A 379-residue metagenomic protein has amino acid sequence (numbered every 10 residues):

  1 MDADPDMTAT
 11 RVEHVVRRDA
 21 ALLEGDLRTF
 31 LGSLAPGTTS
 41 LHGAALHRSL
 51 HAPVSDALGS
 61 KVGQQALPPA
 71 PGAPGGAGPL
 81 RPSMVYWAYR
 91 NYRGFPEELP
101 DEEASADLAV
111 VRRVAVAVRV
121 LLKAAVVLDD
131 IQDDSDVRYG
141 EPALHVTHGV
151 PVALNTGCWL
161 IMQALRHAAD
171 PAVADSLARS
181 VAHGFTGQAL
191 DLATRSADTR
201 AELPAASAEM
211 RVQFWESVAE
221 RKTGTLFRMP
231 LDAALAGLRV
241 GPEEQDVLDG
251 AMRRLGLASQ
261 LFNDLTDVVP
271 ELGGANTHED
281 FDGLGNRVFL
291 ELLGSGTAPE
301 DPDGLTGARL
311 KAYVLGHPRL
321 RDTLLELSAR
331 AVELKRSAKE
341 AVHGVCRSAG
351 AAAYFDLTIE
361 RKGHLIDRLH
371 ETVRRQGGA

Functional and structural regions predicted by a protein language model:
M1-V127, I131-V146, L192-V212, A352-A379: Conserved N-terminal diphosphate/IPP-binding helix and adjacent helical/loop segment of trans-prenyltransferase domains
D6, V314-A379: C-terminal charged capping/lid subdomain of soluble metabolic enzymes
V16, A20, G43, H47 (+7 more regions): Hydrophobic packing residues in well-ordered alpha-helices of helical domains and bundles
A21, R119-L122, C158, A182 (+7 more regions): Generic structural signal for well-ordered, non-transmembrane alpha-helical segments in soluble/cytosolic regions
E24-L27, L31, L128, A168 (+6 more regions): A structural signal for well-ordered alpha-helices, especially hydrophobic packing surfaces of coiled-coils
L46, L50-H51, A73-P82, L154-N155 (+2 more regions): All-alpha helical catalytic cores of prenyl diphosphate-utilizing isoprenoid enzymes
S83, W87, V120-K123, V127 (+3 more regions): Amphipathic, well-ordered alpha-helical segments in soluble domains
W87-G94, V127-T147, T186-P204, F227-P242 (+2 more regions): Acidic, Mg2+-coordinating active-site segments of isoprenoid diphosphate-utilizing enzymes
